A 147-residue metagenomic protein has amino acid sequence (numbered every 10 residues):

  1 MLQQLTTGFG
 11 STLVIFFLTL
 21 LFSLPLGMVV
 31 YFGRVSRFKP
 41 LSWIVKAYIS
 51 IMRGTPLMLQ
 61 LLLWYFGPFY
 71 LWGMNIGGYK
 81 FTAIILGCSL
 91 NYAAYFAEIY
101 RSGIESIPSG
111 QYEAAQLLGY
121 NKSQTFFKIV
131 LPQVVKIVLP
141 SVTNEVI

Functional and structural regions predicted by a protein language model:
M1-I147: Transmembrane alpha-helices and adjacent helix-loop boundaries
